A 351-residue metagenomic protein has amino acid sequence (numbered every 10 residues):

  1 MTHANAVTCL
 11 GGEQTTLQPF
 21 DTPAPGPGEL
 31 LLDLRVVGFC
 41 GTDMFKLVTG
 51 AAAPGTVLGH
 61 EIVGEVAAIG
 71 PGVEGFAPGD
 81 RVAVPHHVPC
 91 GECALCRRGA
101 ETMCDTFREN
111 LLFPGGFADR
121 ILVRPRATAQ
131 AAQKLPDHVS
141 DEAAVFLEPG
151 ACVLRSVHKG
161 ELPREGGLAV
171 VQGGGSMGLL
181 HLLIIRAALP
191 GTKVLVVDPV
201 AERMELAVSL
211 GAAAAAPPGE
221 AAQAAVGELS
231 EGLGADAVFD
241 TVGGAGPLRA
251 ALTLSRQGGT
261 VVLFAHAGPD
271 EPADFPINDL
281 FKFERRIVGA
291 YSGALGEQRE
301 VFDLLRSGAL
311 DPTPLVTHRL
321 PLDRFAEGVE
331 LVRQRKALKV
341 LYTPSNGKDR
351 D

Functional and structural regions predicted by a protein language model:
M1-A4, A201, R249-T253, L295-D351: C-terminal hydrophobic helical "lid"/dimerization subdomain of Rossmann-like NAD(P)H-dependent oxidoreductases
D21-V37, T49-A94, A127, P136: Glycine-rich beta-strand-centered segment in the early N-terminal region that forms part of a ligand/cofactor-binding
C90-Q172: NAD(P)H dinucleotide-binding glycine-rich loop of Rossmann-like/cofactor-binding domains, especially the beta1-alpha1
D137-E220, A224: Mid-domain Rossmann-like dinucleotide-binding core that forms the NAD(H)/NADP(H) cofactor-binding site
V226-V238: A short acidic, Gly/Pro-enriched loop at the edge of an enzyme's catalytic core that lines a small-molecule cofactor
A245-S307, T343-D351: Glycine-rich phosphate-binding loop and adjacent beta-alpha segment of Rossmann(oid) nucleotide-cofactor-binding
